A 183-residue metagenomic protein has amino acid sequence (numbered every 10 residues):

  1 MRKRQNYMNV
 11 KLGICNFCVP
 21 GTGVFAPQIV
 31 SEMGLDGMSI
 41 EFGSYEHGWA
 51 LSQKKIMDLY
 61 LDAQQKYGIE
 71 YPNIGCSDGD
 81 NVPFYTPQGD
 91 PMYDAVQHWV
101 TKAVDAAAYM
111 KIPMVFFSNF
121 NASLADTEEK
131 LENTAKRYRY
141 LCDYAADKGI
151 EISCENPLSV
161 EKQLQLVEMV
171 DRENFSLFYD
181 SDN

Functional and structural regions predicted by a protein language model:
M1-Y7: Short, Lys/Arg-enriched N-terminal segments with co-localized hydrophobic residues within the first ~10-30 amino acids
K3, Q65-E70, P83-L177: Active-site acidic/histidine proton-transfer and metal-coordination neighborhood in alpha/beta enzyme cores
V10-N16, M38-I40, Y71-C76, V115-F117 (+2 more regions): Hydrophobic faces of well-ordered beta-strands that scaffold small-molecule active sites in alpha/beta enzyme cores
F17-T22, S44, N156-E161, D182-N183: Short beta->alpha connector loops
G23-S44, M110-K111: Catalytic domains of carbohydrate-active enzymes, especially glycoside hydrolases
G23-V24, Q53-D58, Q97, T101 (+1 more regions): Structural motif corresponding to alpha-helix initiation and N-cap regions
S39-Q64, N119-D126: Glycine-rich, proline-tolerant flexible connector loops at the mouths of alpha/beta enzymes
S77-V82: Aromatic-lined carbohydrate-binding surfaces of glycoside hydrolases
